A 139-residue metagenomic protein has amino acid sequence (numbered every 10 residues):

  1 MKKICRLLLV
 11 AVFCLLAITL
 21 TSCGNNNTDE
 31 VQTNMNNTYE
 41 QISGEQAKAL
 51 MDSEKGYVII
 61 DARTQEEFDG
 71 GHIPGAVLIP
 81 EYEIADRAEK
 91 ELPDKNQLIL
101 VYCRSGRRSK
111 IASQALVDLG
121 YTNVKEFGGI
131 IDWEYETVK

Functional and structural regions predicted by a protein language model:
K2-L8, I18-E45, L50, Y57 (+2 more regions): Rhodanese-like catalytic fold shared by cysteine-dependent sulfurtransferases and DSP/PTP-type phosphatases
V12-L15: Non-catalytic accessory regions used for complex assembly or targeting
I59-D61: Structural scaffold elements adjacent to functional motifs in cytosolic proteins
